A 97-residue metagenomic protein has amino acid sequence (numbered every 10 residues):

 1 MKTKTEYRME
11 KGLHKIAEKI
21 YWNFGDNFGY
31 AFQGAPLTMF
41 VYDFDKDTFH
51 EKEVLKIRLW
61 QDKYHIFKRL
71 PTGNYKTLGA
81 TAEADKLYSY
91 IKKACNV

Functional and structural regions predicted by a protein language model:
M1-F49, R69, G73-N74: Negatively charged, low-complexity tracts enriched in Asp/Glu with abundant Ser/Thr
D47-K93, V97: Intrinsically disordered, low-complexity regulatory segments enriched in Ser/Thr/Pro and charged residues
